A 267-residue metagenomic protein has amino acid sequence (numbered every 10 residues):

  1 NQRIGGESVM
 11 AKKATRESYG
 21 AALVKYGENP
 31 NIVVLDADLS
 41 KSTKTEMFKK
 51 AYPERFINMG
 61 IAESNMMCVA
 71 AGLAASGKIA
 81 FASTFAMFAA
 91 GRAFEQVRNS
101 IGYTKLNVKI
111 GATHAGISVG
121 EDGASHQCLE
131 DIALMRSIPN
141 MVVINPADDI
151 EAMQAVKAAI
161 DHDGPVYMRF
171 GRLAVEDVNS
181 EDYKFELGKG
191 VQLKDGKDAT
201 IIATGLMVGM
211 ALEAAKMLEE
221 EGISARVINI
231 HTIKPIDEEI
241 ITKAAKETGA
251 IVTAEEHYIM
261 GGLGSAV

Functional and structural regions predicted by a protein language model:
N1-Q2, Q192: Compositionally biased, low-complexity repeat tracts
R3-R169, A174: Thiamine diphosphate
R16, E28-N31, L39-K50, V119-G120 (+1 more regions): Thiamine diphosphate
